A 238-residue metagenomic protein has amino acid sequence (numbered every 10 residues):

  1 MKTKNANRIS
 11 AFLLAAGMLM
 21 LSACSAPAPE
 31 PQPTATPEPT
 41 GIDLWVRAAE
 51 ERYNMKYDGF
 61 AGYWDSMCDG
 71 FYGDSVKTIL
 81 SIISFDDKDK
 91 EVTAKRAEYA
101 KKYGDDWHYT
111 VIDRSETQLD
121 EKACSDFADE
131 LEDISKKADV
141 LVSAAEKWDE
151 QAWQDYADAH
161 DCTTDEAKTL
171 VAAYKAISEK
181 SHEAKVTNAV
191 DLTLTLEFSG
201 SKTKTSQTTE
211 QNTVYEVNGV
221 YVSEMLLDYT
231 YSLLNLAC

Functional and structural regions predicted by a protein language model:
K2-L13: Bacterial N-terminal signal peptides that target proteins for export
M20-A23: C-terminal motif of bacterial Sec signal peptides marking the signal peptidase cleavage site
A26-E38: Ser/Thr-rich, Proline-interspersed low-complexity disordered segments
P37-Y156: Core segments of small alpha/beta cavity-forming domains
E179-V186, Y215-V220: A short, structured loop/turn motif at beta-sheet edges
A184-L196: A short hydrophobic beta-strand element
T195-Q207: Short, cysteine-centered beta-strand-loop-beta hairpins and adjacent loop/turn segments enriched in charged/polar
T205-C238: Short beta-strand edge/turn micro-motifs at domain boundaries
